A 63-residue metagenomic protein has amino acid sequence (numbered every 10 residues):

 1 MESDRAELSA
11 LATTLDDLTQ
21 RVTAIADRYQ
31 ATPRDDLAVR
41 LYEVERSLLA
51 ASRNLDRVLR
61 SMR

Functional and structural regions predicted by a protein language model:
M1-R28, D56: N-terminal acidic leader/helix
R28-M62: Short, charge-rich amphipathic interface segments used for partner binding and complex assembly
